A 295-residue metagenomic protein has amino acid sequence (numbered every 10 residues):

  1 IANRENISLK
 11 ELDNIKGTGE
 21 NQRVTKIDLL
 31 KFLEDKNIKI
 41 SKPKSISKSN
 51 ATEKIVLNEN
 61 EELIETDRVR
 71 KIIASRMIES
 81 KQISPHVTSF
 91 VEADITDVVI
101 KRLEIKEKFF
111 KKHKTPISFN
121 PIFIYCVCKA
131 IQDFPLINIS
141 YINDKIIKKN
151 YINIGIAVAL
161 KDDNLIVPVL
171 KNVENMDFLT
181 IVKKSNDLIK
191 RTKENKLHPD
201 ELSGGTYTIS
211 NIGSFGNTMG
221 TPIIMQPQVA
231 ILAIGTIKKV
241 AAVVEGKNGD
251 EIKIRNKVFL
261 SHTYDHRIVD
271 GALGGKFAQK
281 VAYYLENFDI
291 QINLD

Functional and structural regions predicted by a protein language model:
E5, R23, I27-D28, K36-D295: C-terminal catalytic/motor cores of large multi-domain enzyme assemblies
S8-R23: Short acidic, glycine/serine/threonine-rich helix-capping segments at coil-helix boundaries
